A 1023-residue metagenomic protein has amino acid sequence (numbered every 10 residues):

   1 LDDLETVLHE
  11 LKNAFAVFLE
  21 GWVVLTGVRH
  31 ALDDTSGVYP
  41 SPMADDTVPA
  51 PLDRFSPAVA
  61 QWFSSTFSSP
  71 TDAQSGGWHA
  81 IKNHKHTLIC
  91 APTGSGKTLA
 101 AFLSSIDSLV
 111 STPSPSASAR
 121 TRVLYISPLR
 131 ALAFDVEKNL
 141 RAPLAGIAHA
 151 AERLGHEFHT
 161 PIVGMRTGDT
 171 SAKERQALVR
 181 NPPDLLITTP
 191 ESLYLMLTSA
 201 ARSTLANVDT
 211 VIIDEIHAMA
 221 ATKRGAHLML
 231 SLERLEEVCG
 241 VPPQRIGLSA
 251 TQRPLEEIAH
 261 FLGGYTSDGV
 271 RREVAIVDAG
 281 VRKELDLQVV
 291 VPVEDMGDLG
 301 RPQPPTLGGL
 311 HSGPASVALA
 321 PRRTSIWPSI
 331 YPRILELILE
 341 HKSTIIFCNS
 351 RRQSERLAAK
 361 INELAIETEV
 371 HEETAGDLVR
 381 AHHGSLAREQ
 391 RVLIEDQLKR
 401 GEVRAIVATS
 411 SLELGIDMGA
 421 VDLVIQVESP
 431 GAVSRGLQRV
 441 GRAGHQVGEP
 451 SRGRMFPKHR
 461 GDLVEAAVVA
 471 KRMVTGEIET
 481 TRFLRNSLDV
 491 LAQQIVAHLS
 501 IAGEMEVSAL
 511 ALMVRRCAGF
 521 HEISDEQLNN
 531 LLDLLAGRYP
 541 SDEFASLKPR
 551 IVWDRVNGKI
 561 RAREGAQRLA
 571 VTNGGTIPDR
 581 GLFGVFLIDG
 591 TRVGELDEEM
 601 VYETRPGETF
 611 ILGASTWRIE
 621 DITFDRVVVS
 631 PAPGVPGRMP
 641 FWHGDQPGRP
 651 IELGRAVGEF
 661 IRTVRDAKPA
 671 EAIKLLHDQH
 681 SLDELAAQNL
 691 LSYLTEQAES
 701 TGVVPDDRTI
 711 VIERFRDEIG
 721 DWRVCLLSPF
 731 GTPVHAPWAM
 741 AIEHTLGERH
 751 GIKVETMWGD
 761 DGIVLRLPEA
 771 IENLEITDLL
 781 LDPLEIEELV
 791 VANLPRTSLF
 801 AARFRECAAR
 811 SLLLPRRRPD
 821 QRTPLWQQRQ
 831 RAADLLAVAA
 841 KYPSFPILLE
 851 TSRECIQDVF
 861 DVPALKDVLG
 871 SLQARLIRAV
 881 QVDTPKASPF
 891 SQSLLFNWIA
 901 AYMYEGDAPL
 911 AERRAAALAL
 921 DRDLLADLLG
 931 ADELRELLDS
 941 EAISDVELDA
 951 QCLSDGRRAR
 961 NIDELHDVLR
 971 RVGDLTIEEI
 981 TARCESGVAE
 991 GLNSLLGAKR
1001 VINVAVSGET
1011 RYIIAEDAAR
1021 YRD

Functional and structural regions predicted by a protein language model:
G21-V24, D34, Y39-G76: N-terminal intrinsically disordered, low-complexity tails of helicases
A44-P51, F55-Q61, S75, K82-H86 (+4 more regions): Helicase motor core with emphasis on the C-terminal RecA-like subdomain
S95-G96: ATP-binding Walker
A511-L582, L596, P640-F641, G648-D1023: Extended, highly charged accessory segments
S615-I622: Short beta-strand-centered aromatic/proline hotspots
T623-P640: Short, solvent-exposed secondary-structure boundary/capping segments
